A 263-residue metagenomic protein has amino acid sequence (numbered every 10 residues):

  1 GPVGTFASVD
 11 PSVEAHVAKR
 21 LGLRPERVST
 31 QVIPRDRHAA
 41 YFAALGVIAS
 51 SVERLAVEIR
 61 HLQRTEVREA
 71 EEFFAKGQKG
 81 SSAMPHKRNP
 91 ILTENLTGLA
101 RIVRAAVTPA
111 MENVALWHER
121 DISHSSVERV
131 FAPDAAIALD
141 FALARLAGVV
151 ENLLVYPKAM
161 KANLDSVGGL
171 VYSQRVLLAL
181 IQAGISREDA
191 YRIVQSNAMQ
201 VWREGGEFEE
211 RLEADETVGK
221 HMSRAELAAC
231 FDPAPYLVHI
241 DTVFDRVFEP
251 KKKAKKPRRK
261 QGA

Functional and structural regions predicted by a protein language model:
G1-L116: Internal glycine-rich alpha/beta core junctions
M84-A263: Glycine-rich cofactor/substrate-binding loops
